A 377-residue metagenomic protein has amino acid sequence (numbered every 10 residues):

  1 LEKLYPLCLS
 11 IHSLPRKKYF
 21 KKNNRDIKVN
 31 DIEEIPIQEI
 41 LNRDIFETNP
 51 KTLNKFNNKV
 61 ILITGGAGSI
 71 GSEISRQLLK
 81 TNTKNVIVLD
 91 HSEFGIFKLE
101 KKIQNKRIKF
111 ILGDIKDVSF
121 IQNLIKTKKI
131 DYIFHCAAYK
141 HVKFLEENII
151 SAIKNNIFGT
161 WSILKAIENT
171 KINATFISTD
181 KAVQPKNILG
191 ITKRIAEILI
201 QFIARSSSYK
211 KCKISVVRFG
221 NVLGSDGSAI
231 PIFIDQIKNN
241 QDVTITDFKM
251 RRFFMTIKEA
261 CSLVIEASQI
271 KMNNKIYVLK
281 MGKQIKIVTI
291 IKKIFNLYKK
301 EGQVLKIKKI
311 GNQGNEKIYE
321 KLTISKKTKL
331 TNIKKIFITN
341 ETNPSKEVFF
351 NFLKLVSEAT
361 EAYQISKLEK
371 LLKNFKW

Functional and structural regions predicted by a protein language model:
L1-N30, G113: Phosphate-bearing ligand-interacting subdomains that bind or position ATP/ADP/UDP/GDP/NAD(P) or nucleotide-linked
L4, I32-Q38, D44-K55, F202-W377: Strand-loop microenvironment adjacent to phosphate/nucleotide-handling motifs in alpha/beta enzyme folds
L7-I11, K22-N23, H135, Y139-V142 (+3 more regions): Conserved Rossmann-fold NAD(P)-dependent oxidoreductase catalytic core, especially the SDR/UDP-sugar
V60-T81: N-terminal Rossmann NAD(P)H-binding glycine-rich loop of SDR-like oxidoreductase domains
L79, T83, I125, K129-F134 (+1 more regions): Proline-aspartate-enriched helix->loop->beta-strand connector
D90-G95: Helix N-cap at the beta1-alpha1 junction of Rossmann-like dinucleotide-binding domains, i.e., the first residues
F110-Y132: Conserved Rossmann-fold cofactor-binding substructure of NAD(P)-dependent oxidoreductases
I111-L112, K154, K309-I310: Conserved residues in the N-terminal Rossmann fold of short-chain dehydrogenase/reductase
